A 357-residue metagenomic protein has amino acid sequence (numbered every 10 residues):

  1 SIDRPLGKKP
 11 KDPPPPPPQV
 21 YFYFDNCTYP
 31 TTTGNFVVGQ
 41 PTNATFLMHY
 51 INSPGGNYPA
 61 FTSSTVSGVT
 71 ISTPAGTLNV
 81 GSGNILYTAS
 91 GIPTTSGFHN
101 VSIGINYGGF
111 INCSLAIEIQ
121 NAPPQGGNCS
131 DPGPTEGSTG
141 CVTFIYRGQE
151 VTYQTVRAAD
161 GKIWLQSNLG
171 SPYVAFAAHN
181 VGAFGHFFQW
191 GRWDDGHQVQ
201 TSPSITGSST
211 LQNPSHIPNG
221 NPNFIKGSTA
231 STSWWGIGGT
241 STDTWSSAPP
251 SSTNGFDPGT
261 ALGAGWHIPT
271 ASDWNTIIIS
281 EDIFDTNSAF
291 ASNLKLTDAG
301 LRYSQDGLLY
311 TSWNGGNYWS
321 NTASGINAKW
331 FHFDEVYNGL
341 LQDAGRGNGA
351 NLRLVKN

Functional and structural regions predicted by a protein language model:
S1-Y21, N121-T135, F144, L354: Bacterial Sec-dependent N-terminal signal peptides
P18-A60: Solvent-exposed, low-complexity, repeat-rich "mucin-like" stalks and linkers
S64-T77, G109: Short, solvent-exposed loop/linker segments at beta-strand-coil boundaries, enriched for Pro/Gly and Ser/Thr
L78-T88: Aromatic sugar-binding surface patches on proteins that engage polysaccharides or sugar-phosphate polymers
S90-S96: Short, surface-exposed loop/turn segments at beta-strand-coil junctions that are enriched for proline with nearby
G97-G109: A short beta-strand micro-motif common to beta-rich folds, especially ectodomain repeats
I111-E118: Edge beta-strands of extracellular beta-sandwich domains
Q125, R157-K162, Q166-D195, S228-N357: C-terminal, surface-exposed recognition/capping segments
